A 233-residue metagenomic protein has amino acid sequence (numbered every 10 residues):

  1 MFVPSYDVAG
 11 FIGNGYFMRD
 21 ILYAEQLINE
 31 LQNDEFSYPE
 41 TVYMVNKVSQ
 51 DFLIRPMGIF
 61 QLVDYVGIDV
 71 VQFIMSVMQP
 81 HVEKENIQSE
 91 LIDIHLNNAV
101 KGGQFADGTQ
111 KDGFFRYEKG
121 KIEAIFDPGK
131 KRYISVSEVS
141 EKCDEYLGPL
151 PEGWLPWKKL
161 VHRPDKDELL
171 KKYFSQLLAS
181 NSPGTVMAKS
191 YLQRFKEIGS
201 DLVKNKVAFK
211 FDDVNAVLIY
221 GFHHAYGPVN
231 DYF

Functional and structural regions predicted by a protein language model:
M1-F233: N-terminal glycine-rich phosphate-binding loop for ADP-containing cofactors
